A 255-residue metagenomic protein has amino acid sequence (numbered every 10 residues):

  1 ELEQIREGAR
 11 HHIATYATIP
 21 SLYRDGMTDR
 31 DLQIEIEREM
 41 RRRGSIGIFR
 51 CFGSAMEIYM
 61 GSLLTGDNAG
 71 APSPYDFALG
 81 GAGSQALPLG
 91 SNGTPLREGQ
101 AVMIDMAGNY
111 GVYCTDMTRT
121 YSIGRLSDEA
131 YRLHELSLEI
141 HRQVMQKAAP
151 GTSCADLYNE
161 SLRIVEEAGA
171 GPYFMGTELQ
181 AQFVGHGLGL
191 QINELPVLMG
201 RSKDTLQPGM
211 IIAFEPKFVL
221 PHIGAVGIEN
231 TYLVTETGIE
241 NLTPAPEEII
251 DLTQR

Functional and structural regions predicted by a protein language model:
E1-R255: Active-site neighborhoods and metal-handling regions in enzymes and metal-associated proteins
